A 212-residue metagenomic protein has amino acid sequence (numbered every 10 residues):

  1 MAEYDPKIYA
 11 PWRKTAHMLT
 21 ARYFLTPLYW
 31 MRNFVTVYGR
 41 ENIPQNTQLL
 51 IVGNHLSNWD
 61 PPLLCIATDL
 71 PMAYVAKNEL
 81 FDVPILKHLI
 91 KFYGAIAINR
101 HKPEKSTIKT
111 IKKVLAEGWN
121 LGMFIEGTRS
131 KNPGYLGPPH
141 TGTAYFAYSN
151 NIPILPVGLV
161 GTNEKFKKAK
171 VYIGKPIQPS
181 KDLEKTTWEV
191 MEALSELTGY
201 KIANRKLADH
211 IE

Functional and structural regions predicted by a protein language model:
A2-W12, A16, I108-E212: Non-catalytic C-terminal accessory region of glycerolipid acyltransferases and related lyso-lipid remodeling enzymes
A2-Y38, L63, V83-Y93: A transmembrane-helix-recognition feature enriched in membrane-embedded lipid enzymes and envelope glyco-/phospholipid
W30, Q45-K102: Catalytic core of membrane glycerolipid acyltransferases/transacylases, capturing the structured, soluble-facing
N33, H101-E104, L136: A conditional alpha-helix N-cap/helix-loop micro-motif detector
V37-Y38, I96-N99, P179: Short acidic-hydrophobic, aromatic-tinged amphipathic segments that line or gate anion-handling sites
G39, N54, A76-K77, G94 (+2 more regions): A secondary-structure boundary/capping signal
R40-P44: Glycine-rich helix-loop-beta junction characteristic of Rossmann-like nucleotide cofactor-binding loops
P62, I66-A67, A73, P84 (+2 more regions): Long, low-complexity, intrinsically disordered polar/charged segments
